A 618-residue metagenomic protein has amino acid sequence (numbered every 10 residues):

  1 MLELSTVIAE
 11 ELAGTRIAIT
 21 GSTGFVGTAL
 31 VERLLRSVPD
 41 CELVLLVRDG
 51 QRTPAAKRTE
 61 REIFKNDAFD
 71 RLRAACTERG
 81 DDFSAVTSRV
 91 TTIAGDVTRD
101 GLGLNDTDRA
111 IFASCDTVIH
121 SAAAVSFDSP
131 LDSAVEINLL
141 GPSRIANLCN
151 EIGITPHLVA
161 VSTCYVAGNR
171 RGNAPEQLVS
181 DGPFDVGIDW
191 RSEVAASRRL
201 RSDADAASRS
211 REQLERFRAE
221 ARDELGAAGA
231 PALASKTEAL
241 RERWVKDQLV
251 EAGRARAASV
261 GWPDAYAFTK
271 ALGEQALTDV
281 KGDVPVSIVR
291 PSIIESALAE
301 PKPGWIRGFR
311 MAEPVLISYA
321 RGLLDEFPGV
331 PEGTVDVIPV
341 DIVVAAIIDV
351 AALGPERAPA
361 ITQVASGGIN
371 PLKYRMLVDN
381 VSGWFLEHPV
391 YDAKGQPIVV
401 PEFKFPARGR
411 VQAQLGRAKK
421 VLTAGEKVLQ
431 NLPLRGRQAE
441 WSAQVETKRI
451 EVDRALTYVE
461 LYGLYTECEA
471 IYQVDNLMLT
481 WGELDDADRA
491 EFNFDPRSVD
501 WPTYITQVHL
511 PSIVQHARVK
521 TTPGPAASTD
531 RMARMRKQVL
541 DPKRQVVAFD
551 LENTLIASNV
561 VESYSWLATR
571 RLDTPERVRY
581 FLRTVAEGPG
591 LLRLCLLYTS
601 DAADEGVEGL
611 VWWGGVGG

Functional and structural regions predicted by a protein language model:
I17-R33: N-terminal Rossmann NAD(P)H-binding glycine-rich loop of SDR-like oxidoreductase domains
V44-V86: Glycine-rich phosphate-binding loop and adjoining beta1-alpha1-beta2 segment of Rossmann-like nucleotide-binding folds
A75-V86, V90-S114: Conserved Rossmann-fold cofactor-binding substructure of NAD(P)-dependent oxidoreductases
F112-A113, T117-S121, D128-E136, L140 (+3 more regions): Conserved Rossmann-fold NAD(P)-dependent oxidoreductase catalytic core, especially the SDR/UDP-sugar
V350-G463, E469, L479-E483, A487-S498 (+2 more regions): Mid/C-terminal beta-alpha module of Rossmann-like enzyme folds, strongest in SDR-family dehydrogenases/epimerases
H509-L551: Non-catalytic pre-domain segments flanking phosphatase-related domains
L540-L594: Active-site neighborhood of HAD-like aspartate-dependent phosphohydrolases
Y598-E605: Conserved small/polar residues in nucleotide/adenosyl-binding loops
